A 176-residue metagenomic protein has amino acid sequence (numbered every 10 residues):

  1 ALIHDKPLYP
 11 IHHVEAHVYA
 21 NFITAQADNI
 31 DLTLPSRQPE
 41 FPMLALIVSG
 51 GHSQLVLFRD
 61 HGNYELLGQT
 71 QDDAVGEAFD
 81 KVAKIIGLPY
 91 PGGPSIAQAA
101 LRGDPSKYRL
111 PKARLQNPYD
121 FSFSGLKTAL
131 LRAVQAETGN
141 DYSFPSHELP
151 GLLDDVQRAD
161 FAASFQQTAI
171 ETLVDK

Functional and structural regions predicted by a protein language model:
A1-L2: Short beta-strand-loop/turn "lid" adjacent to the catalytic site in phosphate-handling enzymes
D5-K6, L88: Short glycine/serine/threonine/alanine-rich loop segments
K6, I11-M43: Conserved phosphate-binding catalytic cores of ATP/NTP-utilizing and phosphoryl-transfer enzymes
H17-A20, A27, S53-L57, E65: Short, well-ordered, mixed-charge alpha-helical segments that flank or form enzyme active sites
P39-E40, V48, Q54-Q157: A short helix-loop
S164-K176: Phosphate/ATP-binding catalytic cores across multiple sugar-kinase/actin-like superfamilies, primarily ASKHA
